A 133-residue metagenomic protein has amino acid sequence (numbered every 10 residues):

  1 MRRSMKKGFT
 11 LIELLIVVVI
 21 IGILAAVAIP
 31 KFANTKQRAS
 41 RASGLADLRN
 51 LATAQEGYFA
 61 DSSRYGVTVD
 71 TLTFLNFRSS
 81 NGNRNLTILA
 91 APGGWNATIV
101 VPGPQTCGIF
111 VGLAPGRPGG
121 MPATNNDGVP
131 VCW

Functional and structural regions predicted by a protein language model:
R2-F32: N-terminal single-pass transmembrane signal-anchor helix
M5, L48, A52: Short amphipathic alpha-helical/adjacent loop interface patches that line ligand and macromolecule-binding sites
T10, G44, A52-T53: Hydrophobic transmembrane-helix microenvironments that flank and shape a buried ionizable site
E13, A42-L45, N126-D127: Compositionally biased non-globular segments, especially hydrophobic aliphatic-rich helices of signal peptides
A26, N34-Q37, T53, G57-A60: Regular, well-ordered alpha-helical segments
K31-L48: Aliphatic-rich helix starts adjacent to a transmembrane/signal segment
T53-W133: Periplasmic/extracellular, small/polar-rich flexible segments of pilin-like filament-forming proteins
